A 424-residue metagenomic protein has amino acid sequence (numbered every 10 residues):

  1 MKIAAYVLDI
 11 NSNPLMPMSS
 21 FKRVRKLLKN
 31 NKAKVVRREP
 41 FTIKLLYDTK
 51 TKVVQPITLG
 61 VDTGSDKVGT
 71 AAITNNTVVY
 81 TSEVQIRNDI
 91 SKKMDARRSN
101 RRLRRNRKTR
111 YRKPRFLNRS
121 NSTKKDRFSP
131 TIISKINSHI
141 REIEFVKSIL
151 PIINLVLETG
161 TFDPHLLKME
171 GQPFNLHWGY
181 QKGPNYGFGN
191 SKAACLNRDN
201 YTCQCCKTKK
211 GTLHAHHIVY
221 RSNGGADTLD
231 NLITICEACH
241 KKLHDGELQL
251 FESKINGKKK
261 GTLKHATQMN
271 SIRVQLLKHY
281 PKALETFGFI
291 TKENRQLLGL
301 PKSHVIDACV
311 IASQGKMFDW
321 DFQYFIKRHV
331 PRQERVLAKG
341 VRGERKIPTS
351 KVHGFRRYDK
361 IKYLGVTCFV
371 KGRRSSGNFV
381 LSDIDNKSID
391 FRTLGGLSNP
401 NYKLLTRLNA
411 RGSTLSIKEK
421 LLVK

Functional and structural regions predicted by a protein language model:
M18-K52, P184: Charged, flexible boundary elements
T42, K52, I73-N185, F251-G354 (+3 more regions): Substrate-contacting helices/loops that form the catalytic groove of nucleic-acid and nucleotide-polymer processing
T49-K52, Y186-G187, S191-D199, G225-L229 (+1 more regions): Short, flexible, mixed-charge glycine/proline-rich loop motifs that serve as phosphate/nucleic-acid-contacting
Q55-T74: Gly/Thr-rich phosphate-binding beta-strand-loop-beta motif of the actin/hexokinase/Hsp70
S148-N154, T159, N185-H214, C236-C239 (+2 more regions): Short cysteine-rich loop/turn motifs with clustered Cys
Q204-E237, L243-L248: Histidine-centered nuclease catalytic patch
D359-K360, V366-S382: Short beta-strand-centered aromatic/proline hotspots
